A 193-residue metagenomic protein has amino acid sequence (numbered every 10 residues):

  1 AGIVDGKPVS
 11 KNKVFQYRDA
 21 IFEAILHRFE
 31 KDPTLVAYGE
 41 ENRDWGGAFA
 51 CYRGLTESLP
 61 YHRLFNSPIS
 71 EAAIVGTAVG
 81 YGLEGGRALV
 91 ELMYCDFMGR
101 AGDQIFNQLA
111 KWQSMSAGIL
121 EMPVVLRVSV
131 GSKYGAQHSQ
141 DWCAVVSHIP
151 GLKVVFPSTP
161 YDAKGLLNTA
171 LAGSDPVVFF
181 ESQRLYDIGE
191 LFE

Functional and structural regions predicted by a protein language model:
A1-E190: Thiamine diphosphate
